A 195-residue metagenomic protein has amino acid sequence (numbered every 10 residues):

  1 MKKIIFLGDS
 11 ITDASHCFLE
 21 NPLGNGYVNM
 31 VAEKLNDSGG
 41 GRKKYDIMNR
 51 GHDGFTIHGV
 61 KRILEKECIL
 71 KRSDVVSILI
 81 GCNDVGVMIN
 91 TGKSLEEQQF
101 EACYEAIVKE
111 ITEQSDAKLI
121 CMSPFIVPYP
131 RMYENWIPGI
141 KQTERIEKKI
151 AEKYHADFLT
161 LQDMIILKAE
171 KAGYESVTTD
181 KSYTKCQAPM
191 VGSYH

Functional and structural regions predicted by a protein language model:
M1-G51, H58, I63-R72: Serine-esterase "nucleophile elbow" of acetyl-processing enzymes
C17-F18, G51-H52, I57, Y183 (+1 more regions): Conserved active-site regions of diverse hydrolases
L23-N25, G51-G54, L95-E97, M132-E134: Short linear motifs at secondary-structure transitions and domain/linker junctions
D37-K43, K61-H195: Alpha-helical cap/lid subdomain in secreted, periplasmic, or secretory-pathway luminal O-acyl-processing enzymes
